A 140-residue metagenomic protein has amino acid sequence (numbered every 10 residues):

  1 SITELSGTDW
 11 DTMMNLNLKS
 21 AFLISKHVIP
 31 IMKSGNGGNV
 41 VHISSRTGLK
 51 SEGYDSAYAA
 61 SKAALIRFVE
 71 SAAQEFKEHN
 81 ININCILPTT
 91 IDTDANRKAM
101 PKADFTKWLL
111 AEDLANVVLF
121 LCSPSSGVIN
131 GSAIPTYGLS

Functional and structural regions predicted by a protein language model:
S1-I2, S6-D11: Substrate-binding pocket helix/loop in short-chain dehydrogenase/reductase
F22, Y58, I66: Catalytic tyrosine of NAD(P)H-dependent dehydrogenase/reductases that use a Tyr as the general acid/base
S25, S61: Active-site helix of classical SDR
P30, Q74-E75, G127: Alpha-helical segment proximal to the catalytic Tyr-Lys
S45: Residue(s) in the substrate-gating loop at a strand-loop-helix junction that position the organic substrate next
S51-A59, S71: Active-site loop-to-helix junction immediately N-terminal to the catalytic Tyr of the SDR YXXXK motif in Rossmann-fold
E78, C85-I86, T93, A103-S140: C-terminal helical subdomain
